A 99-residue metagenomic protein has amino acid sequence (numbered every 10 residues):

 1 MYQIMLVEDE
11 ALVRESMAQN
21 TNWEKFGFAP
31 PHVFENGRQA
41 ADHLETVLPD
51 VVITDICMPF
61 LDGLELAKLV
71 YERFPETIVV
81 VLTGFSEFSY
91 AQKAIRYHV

Functional and structural regions predicted by a protein language model:
M1-Q3: Non-catalytic signal-transmission and effector/linker regions of two-component phosphorelay proteins
E8: Conserved acidic carboxylate
A11-E15, A41: Charged phosphotransfer/docking patches of two-component systems
S16-T21: Short hydrophobic helical patches associated with two-component signaling proteins
W23-G27, R73-F74: Short helix-capping segments at alpha-helix termini
K25-E35, H43, A91: Short hydrophobic/Thr-rich beta-strand motif most characteristic of the beta2 strand and flanking loop of CheY-like
A41-V99: CheY-like receiver
